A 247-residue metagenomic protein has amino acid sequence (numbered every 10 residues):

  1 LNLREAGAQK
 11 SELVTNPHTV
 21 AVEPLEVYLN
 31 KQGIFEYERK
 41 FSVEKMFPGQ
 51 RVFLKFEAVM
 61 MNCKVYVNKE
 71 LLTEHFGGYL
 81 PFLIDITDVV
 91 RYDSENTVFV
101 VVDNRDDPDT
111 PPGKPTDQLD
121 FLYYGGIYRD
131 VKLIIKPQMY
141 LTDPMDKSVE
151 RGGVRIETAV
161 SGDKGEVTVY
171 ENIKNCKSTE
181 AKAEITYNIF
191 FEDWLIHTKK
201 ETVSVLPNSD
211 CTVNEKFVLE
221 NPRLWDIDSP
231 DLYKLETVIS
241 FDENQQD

Functional and structural regions predicted by a protein language model:
V27, K31-K147, L232: Accessory beta-strand-rich segments of carbohydrate-active enzymes
E44-M46, T87-R91, C176, V218-W225: Short, surface-exposed loop/turn segments at beta-strand-coil junctions that are enriched for proline with nearby
V67, D163-S204, V213-E215: Beta-strand-rich binding/interaction modules
N68-L72, Q138, N188-L195, D242-N244: Change "in extracellular beta-sheet-rich domains … of secreted and cell-surface proteins" to "in beta-sheet-rich domains
F82-D88, D210-V218: Exposed aromatic-hydrophobic patches
Q138-K177: Surface beta-strand/loop "capping" patches
N221-D247: Terminal connector regions
